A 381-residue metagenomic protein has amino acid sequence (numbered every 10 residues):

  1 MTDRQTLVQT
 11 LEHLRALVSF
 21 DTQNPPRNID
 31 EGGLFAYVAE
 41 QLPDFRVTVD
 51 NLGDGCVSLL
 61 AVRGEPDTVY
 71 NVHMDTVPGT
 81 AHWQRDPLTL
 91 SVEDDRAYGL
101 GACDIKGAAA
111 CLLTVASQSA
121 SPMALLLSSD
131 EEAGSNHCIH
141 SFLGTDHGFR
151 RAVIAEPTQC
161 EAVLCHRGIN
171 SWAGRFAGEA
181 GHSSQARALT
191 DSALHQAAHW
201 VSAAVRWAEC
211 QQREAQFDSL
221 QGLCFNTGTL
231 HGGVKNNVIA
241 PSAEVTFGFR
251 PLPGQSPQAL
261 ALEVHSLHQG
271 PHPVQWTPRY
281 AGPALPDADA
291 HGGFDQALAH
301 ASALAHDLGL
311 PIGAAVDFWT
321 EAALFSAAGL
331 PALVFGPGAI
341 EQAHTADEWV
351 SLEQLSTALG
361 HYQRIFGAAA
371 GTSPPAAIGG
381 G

Functional and structural regions predicted by a protein language model:
T2-T80, S242-G248, L260-E263, L352-Q354 (+1 more regions): N-terminal helical capping/dimerization or prosegment-like subdomains of hydrolases acting on amide or phosphate bonds
L42-R46, V62-T68, A116-A124, D146-F149 (+3 more regions): Short glycine/proline-enriched coil/turn segments at helix->beta-strand junctions
V69, A97, G148-I154, A173 (+1 more regions): Short glycine-aspartate micro-motif
V69-L127: Active-site metal-coordination/substrate-binding segment of hydrolases, especially metallo-dependent peptidases
P78, N170-G381: Metal-dependent amide/peptide-bond hydrolase catalytic core, centered on the "pita-bread" metallohydrolase fold
E93-D95, V115-L126, G148, A204-E214 (+2 more regions): Phosphate-handling active-site elements
I105-S171: Acidic/histidine-rich catalytic neighborhood of metal-dependent amide-processing enzymes
